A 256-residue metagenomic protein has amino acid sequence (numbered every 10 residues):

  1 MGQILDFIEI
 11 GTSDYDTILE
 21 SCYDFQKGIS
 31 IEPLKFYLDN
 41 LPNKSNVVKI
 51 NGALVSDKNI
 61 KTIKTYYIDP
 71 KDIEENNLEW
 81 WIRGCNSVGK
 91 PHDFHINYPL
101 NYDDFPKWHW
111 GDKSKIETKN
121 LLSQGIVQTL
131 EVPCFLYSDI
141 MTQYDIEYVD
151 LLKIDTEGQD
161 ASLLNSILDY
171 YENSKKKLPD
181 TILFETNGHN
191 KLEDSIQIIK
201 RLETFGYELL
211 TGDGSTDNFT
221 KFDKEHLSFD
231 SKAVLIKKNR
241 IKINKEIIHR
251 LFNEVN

Functional and structural regions predicted by a protein language model:
M1-D69, E74-N77, W81, D93 (+1 more regions): SAM cofactor-binding core of SAM-dependent methyltransferases, primarily the Rossmann-like beta-alpha-beta module
Q3, G125-L130, S228-F229: Short, solvent-exposed coil/turn segments
D6-E9, E20, D24-I29, Y37 (+2 more regions): Conserved acidic-Pro-Pro-aromatic motif
T12-T17, K113-L121, Q143-D150: Generic detector of short, locally flexible boundary/turn motifs and exposed helical patches
D14, L34, W81, C85 (+4 more regions): A structural signal for well-ordered alpha-helical scaffolds and beta->alpha junctions
P42-V48, T62-D69, N86-D103, H189-S195 (+1 more regions): Low-complexity, flexible helical/coil segments
N51-G52, E131-C134, K153: Conserved residues in the N-terminal Rossmann fold of short-chain dehydrogenase/reductase
K58-F135: Glycine-rich adenosyl-binding loop in Rossmann-like folds that engage adenosine-containing cofactors
